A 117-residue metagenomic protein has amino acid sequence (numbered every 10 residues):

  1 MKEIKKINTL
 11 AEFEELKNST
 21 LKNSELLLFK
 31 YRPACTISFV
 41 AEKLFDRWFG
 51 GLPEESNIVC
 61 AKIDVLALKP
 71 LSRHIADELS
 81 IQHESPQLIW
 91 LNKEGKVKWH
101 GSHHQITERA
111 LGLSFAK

Functional and structural regions predicted by a protein language model:
M1-E25, A116-K117: N-terminal leader/targeting and pre-domain segments
I7, K30, E54-S72: Thiol-based oxidoreductase modules, predominantly thioredoxin-like and allied folds used for disulfide exchange
E15-L52: Local sequence-structure signature of Cys/Sec-based thiol-disulfide redox active-site neighborhoods
S24, H83-S85: Short, small/polar residue-rich loop motifs at catalytic or cofactor-binding pockets
A41-F45, L71, I75, E84: Amphipathic alpha-helical interface surfaces
F49-E54, A110-G112: Short cysteine/histidine-rich metal-coordination sites, predominantly Zn2+-binding motifs
E84, W90-K117: Non-catalytic, surface beta->alpha helical segment in thiol-disulfide oxidoreductase systems
